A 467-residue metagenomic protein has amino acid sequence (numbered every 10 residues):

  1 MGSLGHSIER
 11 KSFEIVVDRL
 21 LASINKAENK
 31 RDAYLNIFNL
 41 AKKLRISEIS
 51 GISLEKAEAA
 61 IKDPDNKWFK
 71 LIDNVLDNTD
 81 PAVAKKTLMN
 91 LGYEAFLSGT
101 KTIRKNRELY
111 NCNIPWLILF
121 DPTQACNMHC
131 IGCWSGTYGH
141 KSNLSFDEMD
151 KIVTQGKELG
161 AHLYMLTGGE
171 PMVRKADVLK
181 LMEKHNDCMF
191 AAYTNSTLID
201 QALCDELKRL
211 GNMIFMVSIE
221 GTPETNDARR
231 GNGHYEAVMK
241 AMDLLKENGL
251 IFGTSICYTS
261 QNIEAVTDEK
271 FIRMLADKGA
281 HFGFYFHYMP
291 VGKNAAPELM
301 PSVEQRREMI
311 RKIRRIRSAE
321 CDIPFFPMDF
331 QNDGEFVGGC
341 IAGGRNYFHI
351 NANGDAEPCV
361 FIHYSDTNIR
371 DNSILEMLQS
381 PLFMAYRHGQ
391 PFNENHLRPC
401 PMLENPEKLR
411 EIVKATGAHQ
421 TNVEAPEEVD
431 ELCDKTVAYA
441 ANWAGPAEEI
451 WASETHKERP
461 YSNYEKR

Functional and structural regions predicted by a protein language model:
M1-A59, D63, D227-G343, N351-E357 (+3 more regions): Radical SAM enzyme [4Fe-4S]-AdoMet core and its adjacent flexible, acidic and glycine-rich loops/tails across
G2-I8, S12-V17, I24, D32 (+4 more regions): Flexible mid-to-C-terminal extensions adjoining Fe-S/redox cofactors in radical SAM and related proteins
Y34-A202: Conserved alpha-helical substructure of the radical SAM core
E94-P115, P327-F330, G334, N368-M384: Short, charged low-complexity linear segments at domain edges
I118, G344-N346: Short loop/turn microsegments at loop-to-beta-strand junctions
C126, C130-C133, C340, G354 (+2 more regions): Short cysteine clusters
G132, G136-G139, N346, S365 (+1 more regions): Secreted/processed peptides and extracellular or luminal domains of membrane proteins
F146-L166, M172-H287: Radical SAM/AdoMet-radical enzyme domain recognition
